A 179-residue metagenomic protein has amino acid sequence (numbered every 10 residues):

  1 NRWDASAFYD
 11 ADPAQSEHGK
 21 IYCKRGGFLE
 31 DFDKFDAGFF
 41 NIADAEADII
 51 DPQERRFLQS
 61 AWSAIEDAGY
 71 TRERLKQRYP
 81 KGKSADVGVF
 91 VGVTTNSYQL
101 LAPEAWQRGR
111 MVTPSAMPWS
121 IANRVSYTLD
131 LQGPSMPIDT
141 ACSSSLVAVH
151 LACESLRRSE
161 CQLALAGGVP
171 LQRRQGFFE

Functional and structural regions predicted by a protein language model:
N1-E179: Cys-dependent condensing catalytic cores that perform Claisen condensation/acyl-transfer in fatty-acid/polyketide
